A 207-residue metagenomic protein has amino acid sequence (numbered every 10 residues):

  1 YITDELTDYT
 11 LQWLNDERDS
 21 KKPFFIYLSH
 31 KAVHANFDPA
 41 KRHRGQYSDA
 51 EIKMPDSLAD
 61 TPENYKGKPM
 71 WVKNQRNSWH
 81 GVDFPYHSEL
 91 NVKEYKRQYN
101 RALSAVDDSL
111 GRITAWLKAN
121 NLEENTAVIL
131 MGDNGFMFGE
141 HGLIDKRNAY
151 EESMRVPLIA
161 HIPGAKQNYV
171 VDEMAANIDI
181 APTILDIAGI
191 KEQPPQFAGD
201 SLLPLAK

Functional and structural regions predicted by a protein language model:
Y1-E5, L11-K22, Y27-N177, I187-Q196: Active-site-proximal cap/lid insertion segments
I180: Catalytic core of tubulin tyrosine ligase-like
Q196-K207: Short, intrinsically disordered, charge-balanced linker/junction segments flanking boundaries in proteins
